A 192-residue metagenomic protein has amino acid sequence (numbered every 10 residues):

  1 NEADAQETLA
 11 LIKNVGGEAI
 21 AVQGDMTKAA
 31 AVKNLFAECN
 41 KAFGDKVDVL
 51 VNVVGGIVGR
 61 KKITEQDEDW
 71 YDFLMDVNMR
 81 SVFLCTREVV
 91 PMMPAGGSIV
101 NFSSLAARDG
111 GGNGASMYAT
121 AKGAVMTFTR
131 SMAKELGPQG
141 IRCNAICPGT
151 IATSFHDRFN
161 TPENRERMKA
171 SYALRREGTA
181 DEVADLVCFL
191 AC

Functional and structural regions predicted by a protein language model:
E2, Q23-L35, E68, D181: The beta1-alpha1 cofactor-binding region of Rossmann-like NAD(H)/NADP(H)-dependent oxidoreductases
K33, G56-D72, P91, N113-M117 (+1 more regions): Conserved mid-core segment of classical short-chain dehydrogenase/reductases
D48, T64-L84, V100, V125 (+2 more regions): Catalytic Tyr-X3-Lys loop
T86, A121, T129: Active-site helix of classical SDR
P91-M92, K134-P138: Alpha-helical segment proximal to the catalytic Tyr-Lys
S104: Residue(s) in the substrate-gating loop at a strand-loop-helix junction that position the organic substrate next
R108, C147-R158: Short, flexible catalytic-loop segment of classical short-chain dehydrogenase/reductase
A145, R167-C192: C-terminal helical subdomain
